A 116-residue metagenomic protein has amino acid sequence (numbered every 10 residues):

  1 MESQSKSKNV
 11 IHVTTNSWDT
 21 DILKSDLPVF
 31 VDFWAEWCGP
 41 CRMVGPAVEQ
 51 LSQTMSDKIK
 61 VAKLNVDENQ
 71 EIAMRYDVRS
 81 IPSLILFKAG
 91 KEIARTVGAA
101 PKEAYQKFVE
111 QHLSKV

Functional and structural regions predicted by a protein language model:
M1-F30, A35-K60, E68-R75, R79-S83 (+1 more regions): Proteins that catalyze or organize thiol-disulfide redox chemistry and the adjacent proteostasis machinery handling
K63: Conserved residues in the N-terminal Rossmann fold of short-chain dehydrogenase/reductase
